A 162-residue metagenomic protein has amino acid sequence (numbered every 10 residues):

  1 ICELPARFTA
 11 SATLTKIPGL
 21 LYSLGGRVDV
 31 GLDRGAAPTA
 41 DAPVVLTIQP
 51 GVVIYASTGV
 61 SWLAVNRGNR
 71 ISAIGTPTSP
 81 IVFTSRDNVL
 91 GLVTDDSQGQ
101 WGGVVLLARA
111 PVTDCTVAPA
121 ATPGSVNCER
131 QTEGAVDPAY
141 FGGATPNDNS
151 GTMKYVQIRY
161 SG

Functional and structural regions predicted by a protein language model:
I1-G162: Beta-strand/loop edge motif enriched in small/polar residues
